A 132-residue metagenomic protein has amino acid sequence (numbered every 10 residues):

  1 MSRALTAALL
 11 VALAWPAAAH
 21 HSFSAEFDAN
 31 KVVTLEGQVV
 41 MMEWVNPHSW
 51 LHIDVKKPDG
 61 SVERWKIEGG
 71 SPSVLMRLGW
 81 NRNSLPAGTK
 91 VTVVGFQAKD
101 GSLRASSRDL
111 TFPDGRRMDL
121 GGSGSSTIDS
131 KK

Functional and structural regions predicted by a protein language model:
S2-A8: Sec-dependent signal peptide recognition, specifically the positively charged N-region followed immediately by
A14-P16: N-terminal signal peptide c-region/cleavage motif recognized by signal peptidases
A18-V33: Short boundary/loop segments of OB/S1/cold-shock single-stranded nucleic-acid-binding domains
L35-V39: Conserved hydrophobic positions within beta-strands
V45-K56: Short aromatic-glycine-enriched beta-strand elements
G69-R77: Short, structured beta-strand/loop micro-motifs enriched in basic residues and often containing a Trp
R77-V93: Short nucleic-acid-contacting surface segments enriched for D/E, G, S/T with interspersed K/R
A98-G122: OB-fold/S1-family single-stranded nucleic acid-binding modules
